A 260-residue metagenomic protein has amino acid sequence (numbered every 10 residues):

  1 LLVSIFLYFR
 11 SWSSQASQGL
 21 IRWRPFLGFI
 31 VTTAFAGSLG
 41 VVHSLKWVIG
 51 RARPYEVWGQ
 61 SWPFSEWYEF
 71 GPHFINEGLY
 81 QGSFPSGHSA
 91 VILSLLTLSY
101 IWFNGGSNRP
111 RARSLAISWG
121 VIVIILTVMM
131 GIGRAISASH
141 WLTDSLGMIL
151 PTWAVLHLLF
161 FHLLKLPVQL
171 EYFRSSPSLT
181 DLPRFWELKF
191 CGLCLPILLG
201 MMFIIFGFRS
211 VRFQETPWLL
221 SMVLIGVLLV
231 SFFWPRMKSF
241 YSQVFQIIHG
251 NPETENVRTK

Functional and structural regions predicted by a protein language model:
L7-W47, R113-A116, G120: Interfacial segments of alpha-helical transmembrane regions
F9-Q15, Y172, F240-I248: Membrane-helix interface/capping segments
L27, W47, R51, M237-F245: Juxtamembrane/interface segments at transmembrane-helix termini
G28-G37, C194-P196, L220-L228: Hydrophobic alpha-helical membrane-interfacial segments at the cytosolic entry of transmembrane helices
G50-E77: Membrane-interface interhelical connector segments
W67-S221, F232-S239, F245: Membrane-embedded catalytic cores of phosphoryl/pyrophosphoryl-handling enzymes
F245-K260: Short, intrinsically disordered terminal tails adjacent to the first/last structured region
